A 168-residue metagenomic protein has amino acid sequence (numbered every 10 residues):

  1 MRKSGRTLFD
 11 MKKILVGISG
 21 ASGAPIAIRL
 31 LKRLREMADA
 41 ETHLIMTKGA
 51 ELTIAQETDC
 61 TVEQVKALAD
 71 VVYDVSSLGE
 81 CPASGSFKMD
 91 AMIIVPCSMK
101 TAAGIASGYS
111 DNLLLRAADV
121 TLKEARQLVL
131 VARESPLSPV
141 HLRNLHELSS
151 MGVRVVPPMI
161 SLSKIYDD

Functional and structural regions predicted by a protein language model:
R2-G5: Residue-identity detector for glycine
L8-V129, R133-D168: A cross-family phosphate/adenosyl-ligand binding-site feature
